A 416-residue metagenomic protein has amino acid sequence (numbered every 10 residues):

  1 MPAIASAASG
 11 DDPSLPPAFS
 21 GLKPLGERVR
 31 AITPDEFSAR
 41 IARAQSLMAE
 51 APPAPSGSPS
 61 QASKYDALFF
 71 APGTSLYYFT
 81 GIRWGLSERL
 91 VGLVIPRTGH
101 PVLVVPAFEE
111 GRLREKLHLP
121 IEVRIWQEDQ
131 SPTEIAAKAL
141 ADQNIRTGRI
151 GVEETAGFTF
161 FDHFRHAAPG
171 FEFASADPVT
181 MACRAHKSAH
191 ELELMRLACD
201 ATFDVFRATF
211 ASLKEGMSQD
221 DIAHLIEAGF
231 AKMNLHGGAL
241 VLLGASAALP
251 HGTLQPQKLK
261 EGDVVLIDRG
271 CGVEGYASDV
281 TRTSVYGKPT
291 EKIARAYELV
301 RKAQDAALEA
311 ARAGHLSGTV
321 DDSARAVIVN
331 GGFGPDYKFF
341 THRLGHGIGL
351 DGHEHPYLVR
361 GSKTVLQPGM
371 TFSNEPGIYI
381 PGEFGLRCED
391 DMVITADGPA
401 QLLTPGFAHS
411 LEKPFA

Functional and structural regions predicted by a protein language model:
P2-A416: Active-site neighborhoods and metal-handling regions in enzymes and metal-associated proteins
